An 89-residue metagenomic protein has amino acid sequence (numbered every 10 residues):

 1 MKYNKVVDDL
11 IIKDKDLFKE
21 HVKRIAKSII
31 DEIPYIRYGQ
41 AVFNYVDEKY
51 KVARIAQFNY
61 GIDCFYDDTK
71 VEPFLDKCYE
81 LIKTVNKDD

Functional and structural regions predicted by a protein language model:
M1-K5, N86-D89: Short acidic DE-rich linear segments
K2-G39: N-terminal acidic leader/helix
V7-D8, A53, E72, N86: N-terminal non-cleavable signal-anchor helices
I25-I29, Y45, I82: Hydrophobic, Leu/Ile/Phe/Ala-enriched alpha-helical segments that form helix-helix packing faces
I30-D76: Acidic, low-complexity, intrinsically disordered interaction modules
P73-D88: Detector for the mature cores of small, proteolytically processed and post-translationally modified peptide effectors
